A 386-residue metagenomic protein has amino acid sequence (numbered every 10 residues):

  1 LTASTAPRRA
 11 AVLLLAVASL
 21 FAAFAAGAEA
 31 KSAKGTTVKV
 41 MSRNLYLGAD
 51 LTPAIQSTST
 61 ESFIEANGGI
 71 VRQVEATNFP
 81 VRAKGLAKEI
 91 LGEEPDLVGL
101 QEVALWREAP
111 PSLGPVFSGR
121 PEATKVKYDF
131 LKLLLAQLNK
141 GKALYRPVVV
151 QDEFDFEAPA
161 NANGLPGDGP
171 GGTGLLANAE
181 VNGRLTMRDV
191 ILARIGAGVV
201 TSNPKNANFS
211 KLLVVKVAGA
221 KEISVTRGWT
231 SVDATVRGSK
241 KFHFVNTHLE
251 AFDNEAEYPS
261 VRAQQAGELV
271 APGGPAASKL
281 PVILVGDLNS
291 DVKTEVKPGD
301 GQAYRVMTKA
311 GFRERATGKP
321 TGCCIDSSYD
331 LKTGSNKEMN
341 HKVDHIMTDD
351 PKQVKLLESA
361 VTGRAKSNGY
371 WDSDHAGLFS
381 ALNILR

Functional and structural regions predicted by a protein language model:
L1-L14: Bacterial N-terminal signal peptides that target proteins for export
A11-A23: Bacterial N-terminal signal peptides
A28-G171, R386: N-terminal, active-site-proximal structural segment of metallo-dependent hydrolase catalytic domains
V40-L45, R82, L86-S112, F117 (+6 more regions): Active-site beta-strand/loop signature of hydrolases that rely on acidic residues for catalysis
L45-A49, V103-R107, D152-E157, A197-G198 (+5 more regions): Solvent-exposed loop/turn segments at secondary-structure junctions within structured extracellular/periplasmic domains
S59-T77, P110-K125, E157-N182, N203-E222 (+2 more regions): Surface-exposed intrinsically disordered loops and tails
L138-K140, L144-F242, N246, V354-T362: A well-ordered secondary-structure block
A197-N208, D233, A256, S260-A263 (+2 more regions): Metal-dependent phosphoester-hydrolase catalytic domains
